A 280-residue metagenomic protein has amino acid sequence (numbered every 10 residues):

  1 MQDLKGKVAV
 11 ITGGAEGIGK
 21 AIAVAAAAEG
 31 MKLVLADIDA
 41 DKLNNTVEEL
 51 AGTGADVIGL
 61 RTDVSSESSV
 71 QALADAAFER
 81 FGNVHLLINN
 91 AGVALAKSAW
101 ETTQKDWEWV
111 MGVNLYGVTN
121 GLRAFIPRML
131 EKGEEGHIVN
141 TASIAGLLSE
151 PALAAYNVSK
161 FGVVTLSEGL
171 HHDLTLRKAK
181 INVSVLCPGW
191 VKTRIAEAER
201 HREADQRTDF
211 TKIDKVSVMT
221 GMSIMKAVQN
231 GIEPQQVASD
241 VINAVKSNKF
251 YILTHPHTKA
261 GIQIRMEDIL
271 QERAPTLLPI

Functional and structural regions predicted by a protein language model:
Q2-V34: Canonical Rossmann dinucleotide-binding motif of NAD(H)/NADP(H)-dependent dehydrogenases/reductases, specifically
E29-T46: Conserved glycine-rich Rossmann-like NAD(P)H-binding loop of the short-chain dehydrogenase/reductase
A40-D41, L60-A72, Q104: The beta1-alpha1 cofactor-binding region of Rossmann-like NAD(H)/NADP(H)-dependent oxidoreductases
S98-A99, T103-E108: Substrate-binding pocket helix/loop in short-chain dehydrogenase/reductase
L122, S159: Active-site helix of classical SDR
S143: Residue(s) in the substrate-gating loop at a strand-loop-helix junction that position the organic substrate next
L176-Y251: SDR active-site lid
